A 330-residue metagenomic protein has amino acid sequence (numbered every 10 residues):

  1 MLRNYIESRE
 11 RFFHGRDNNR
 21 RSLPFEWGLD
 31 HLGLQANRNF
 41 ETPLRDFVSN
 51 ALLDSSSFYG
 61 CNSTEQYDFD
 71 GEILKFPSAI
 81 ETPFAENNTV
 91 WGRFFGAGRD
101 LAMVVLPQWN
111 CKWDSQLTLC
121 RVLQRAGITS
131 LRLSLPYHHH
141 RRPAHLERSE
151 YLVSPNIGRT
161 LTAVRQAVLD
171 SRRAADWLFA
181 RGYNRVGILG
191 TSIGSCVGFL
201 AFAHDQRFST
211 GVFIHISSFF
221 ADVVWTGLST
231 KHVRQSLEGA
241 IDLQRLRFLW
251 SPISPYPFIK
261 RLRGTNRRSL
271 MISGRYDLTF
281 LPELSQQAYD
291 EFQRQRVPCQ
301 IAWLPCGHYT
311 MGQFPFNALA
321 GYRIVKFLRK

Functional and structural regions predicted by a protein language model:
M1-K75: N-terminal targeting or regulatory segments adjacent to alpha/beta-hydrolase or S9 domains
D100-Q108: Short beta-strand element of the alpha/beta-hydrolase
Q108-R165: Cap/lid segment of the alpha/beta-hydrolase catalytic domain
F179-S192: Alpha/beta-hydrolase fold nucleophile elbow
G190-F202: Glycine-rich nucleophile elbow surrounding the catalytic serine of serine-hydrolase chemistry
F199-L246: Hydrolase active-site cap/lid region
T226-L284, D290: The feature captures the conserved acid-bearing segment of alpha/beta-hydrolase catalytic domains
Q286-K330: C-terminal catalytic histidine-bearing segment of alpha/beta-hydrolase fold enzymes
